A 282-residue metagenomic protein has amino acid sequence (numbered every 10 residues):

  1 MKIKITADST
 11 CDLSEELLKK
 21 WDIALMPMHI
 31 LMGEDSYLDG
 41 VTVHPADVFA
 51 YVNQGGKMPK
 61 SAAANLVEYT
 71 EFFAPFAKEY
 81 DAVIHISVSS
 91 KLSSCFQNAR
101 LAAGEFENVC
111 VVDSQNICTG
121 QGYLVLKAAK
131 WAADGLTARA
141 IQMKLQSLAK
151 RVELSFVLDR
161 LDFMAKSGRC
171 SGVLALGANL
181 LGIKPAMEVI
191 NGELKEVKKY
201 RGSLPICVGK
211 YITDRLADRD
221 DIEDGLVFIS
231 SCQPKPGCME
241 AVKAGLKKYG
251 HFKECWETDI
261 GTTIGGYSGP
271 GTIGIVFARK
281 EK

Functional and structural regions predicted by a protein language model:
M1, P59-K60, I86, L161 (+1 more regions): Short, contiguous strand/loop micro-motifs
K4, T10-A24, H29, D35 (+2 more regions): Mixed-charge interfacial surface used for oligomerization/domain docking and macromolecular partner engagement
S36-E105: Class I S-adenosyl-L-methionine
A63, D113-Q115: Short beta->alpha junction loops
